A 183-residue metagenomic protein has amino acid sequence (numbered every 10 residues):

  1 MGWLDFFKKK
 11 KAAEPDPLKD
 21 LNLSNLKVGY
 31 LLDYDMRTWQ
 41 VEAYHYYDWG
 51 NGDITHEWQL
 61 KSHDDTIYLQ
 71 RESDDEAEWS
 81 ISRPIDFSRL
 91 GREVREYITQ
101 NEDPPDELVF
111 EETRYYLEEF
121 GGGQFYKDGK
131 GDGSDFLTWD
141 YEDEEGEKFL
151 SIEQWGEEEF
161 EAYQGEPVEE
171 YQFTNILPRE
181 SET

Functional and structural regions predicted by a protein language model:
M1-T183: Mixed-charge, low-complexity intrinsically disordered regions
